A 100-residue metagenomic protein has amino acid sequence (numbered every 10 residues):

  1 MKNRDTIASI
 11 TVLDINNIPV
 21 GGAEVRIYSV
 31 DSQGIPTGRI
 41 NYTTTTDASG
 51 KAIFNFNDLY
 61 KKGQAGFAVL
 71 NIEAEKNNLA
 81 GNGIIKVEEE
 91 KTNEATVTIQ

Functional and structural regions predicted by a protein language model:
M1-I7, L13-I18, K91-Q100: Beta-strand-rich domain onsets/edges
N3, T45-S49, G63-A65, E88-E90: Surface-exposed coil/turn segments at beta-strand junctions on protein surfaces, enriched
I7, G22-E24, F67-V69: Exposed beta-strand and adjacent loop surfaces of beta-rich binding modules that mediate intermolecular recognition
V12-L13, T46: Hydrophobic alpha-helical segments, especially N-terminal targeting/anchoring helices
N16-G34: Short, ordered, surface-exposed loop/turn motifs in non-cytosolic proteins
Q33-N55: Short, acidic Ser/Thr/Gly-rich low-complexity loop/linker segments typical of extracellular and cell-surface proteins
K51-F67: Short Pro-Gly-centered beta-turn/loop motif in secreted/extracellular proteins
V69-E94: Structured interaction patches on ligand/partner-binding surfaces of diverse proteins
